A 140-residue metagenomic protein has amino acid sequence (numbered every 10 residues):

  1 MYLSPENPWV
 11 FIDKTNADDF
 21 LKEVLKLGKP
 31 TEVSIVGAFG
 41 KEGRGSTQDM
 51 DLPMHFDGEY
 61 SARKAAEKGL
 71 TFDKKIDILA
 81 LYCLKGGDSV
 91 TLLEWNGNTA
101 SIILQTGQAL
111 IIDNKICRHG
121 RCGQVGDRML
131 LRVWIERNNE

Functional and structural regions predicted by a protein language model:
M1-L21, V33-E140: Active-site environment of non-heme Fe oxygenases that use a 2-His-1-carboxylate facial triad
L27: Active-site donor-binding segments of glycosyltransferases and PAPS-dependent sulfotransferases
